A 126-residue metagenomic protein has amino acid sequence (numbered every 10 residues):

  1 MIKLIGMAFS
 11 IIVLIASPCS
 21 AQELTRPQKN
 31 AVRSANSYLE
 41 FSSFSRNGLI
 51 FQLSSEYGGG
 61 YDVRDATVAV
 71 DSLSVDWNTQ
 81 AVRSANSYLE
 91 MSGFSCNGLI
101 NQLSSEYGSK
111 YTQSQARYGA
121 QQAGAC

Functional and structural regions predicted by a protein language model:
M1-A8: Bacterial N-terminal signal peptides that target proteins for export
A16-P18: N-terminal signal peptide c-region/cleavage motif recognized by signal peptidases
Q22-C126: An alpha-helical, amphipathic repeat domain used for nucleic-acid recognition, typified by the mTERF helical solenoid
